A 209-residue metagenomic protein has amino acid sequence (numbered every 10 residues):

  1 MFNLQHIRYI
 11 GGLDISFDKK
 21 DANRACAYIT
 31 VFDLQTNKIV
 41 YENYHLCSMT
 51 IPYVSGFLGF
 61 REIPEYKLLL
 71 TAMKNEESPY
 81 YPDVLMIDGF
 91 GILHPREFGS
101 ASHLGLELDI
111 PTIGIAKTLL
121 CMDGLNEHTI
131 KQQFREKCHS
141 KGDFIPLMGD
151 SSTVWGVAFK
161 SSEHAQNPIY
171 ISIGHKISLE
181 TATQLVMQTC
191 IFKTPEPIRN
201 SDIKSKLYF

Functional and structural regions predicted by a protein language model:
L4, M73, T118, N126-F209: C-terminal binding/interaction regions
R8-D18: Two-metal-ion RNase H-like nuclease active-site motif
K19-P79: A glycine-rich, hydrophobic loop/mini-helix early in the fold
A25-A27, G99-S102, H128: Short, glycine/charged-enriched secondary-structure capping and boundary segments
Y66-L104, L108-I110, T118: Catalytic-site beta-strand/loop segments enriched in glycine and acidic/polar residues
L93-R96, C121-G124, Q166: Short, well-ordered, mixed-charge alpha-helical segments that flank or form enzyme active sites
